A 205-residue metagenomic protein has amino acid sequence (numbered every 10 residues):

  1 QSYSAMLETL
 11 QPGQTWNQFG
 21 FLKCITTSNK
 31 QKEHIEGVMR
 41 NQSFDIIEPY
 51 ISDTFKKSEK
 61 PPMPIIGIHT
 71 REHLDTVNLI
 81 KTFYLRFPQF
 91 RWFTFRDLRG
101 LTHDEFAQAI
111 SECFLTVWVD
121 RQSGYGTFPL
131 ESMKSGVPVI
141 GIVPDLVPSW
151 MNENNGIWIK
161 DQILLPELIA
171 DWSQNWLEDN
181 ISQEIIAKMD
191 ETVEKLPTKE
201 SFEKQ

Functional and structural regions predicted by a protein language model:
S4-C24: Membrane-proximal helix-turn-helix segments that form the acceptor-binding/catalytic region of lipid-linked
E33-F106: Conserved catalytic-core segment of nucleotide-activated headgroup transferases in glycan assembly
A107, L130-K134, P148-S149: Short alpha-helical segment that forms part of, or immediately flanks, the ligand-binding pocket in carbohydrate-active
R121: Aromatic "clamp/platform" in nucleotide-sugar-dependent glycosyltransferases that forms part of the donor/acceptor
P138-G141: Short hydrophobic beta-strand element within catalytic cores of glycosyltransferases and related nucleotide-activated
P144-W158: Short acidic/histidine- and often glycine-rich active-site loop of Leloir-type glycosyltransferases that engages
G156-E167, D171-N180: Conserved acidic donor-binding segment of nucleotide-sugar-dependent glycosyltransferases
L177-Q205: A charged, aromatic-enriched C-terminal amphipathic alpha-helix characteristic of glycosyltransferases across folds
